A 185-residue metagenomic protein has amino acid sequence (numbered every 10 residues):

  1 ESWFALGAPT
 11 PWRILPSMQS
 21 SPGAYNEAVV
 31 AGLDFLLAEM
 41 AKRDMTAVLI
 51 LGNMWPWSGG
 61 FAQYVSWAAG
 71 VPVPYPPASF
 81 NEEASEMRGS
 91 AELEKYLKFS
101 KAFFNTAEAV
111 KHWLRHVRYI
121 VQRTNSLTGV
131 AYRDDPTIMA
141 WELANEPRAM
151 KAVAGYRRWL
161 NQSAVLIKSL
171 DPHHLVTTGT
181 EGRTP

Functional and structural regions predicted by a protein language model:
E1-P185: Active-site mouth of glycoside hydrolases
